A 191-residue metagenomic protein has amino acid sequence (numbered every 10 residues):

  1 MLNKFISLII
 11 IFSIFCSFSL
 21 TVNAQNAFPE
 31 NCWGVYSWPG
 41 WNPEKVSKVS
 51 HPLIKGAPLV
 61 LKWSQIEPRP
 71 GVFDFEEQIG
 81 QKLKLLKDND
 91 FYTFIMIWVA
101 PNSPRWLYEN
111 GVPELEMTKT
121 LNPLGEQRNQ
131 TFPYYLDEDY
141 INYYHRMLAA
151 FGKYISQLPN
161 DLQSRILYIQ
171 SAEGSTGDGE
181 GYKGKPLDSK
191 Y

Functional and structural regions predicted by a protein language model:
M1-I9: Bacterial N-terminal signal peptides that target proteins for export
L8-S17: Bacterial N-terminal signal peptides
S19-A24: Boundary at the C-terminal end of the N-terminal hydrophobic targeting segment
Q25-Y135: N-terminal substrate-binding region of glycoside hydrolase catalytic domains
Y36-P39, Y108, E116-R128, L158-Y191: Functional cleft and adjacent loop/helix regions within the main domain that mediate ligand binding or catalysis
K82-K87, G125-Y168: An active-site-proximal structural segment forming one wall of the substrate-binding cleft that immediately precedes
